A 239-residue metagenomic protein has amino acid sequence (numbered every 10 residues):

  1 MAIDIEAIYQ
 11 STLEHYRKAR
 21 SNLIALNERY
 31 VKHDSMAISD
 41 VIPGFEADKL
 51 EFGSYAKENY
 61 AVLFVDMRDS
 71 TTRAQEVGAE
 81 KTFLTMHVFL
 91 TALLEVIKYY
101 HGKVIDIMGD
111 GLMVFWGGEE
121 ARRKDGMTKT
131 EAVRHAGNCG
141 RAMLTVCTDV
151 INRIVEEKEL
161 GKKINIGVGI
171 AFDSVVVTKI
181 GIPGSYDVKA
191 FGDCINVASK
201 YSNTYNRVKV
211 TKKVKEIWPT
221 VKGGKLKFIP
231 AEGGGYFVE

Functional and structural regions predicted by a protein language model:
M1-F45, Y205-E239: Intrinsically disordered, glycine/charged-rich C-terminal tails and inter-domain linkers that flank nucleotidyl cyclase
I3-K32, Y60-T82, K129-A136: Short, charge-rich amphipathic segments
V31-A37, Y55-A56, E76-V77, L84-H87 (+2 more regions): N-terminal start-of-chain detector that recognizes signal peptides and the immediate post-cleavage beginning
I38-P43, F64-M67, V168-F172: Short hydrophobic/aromatic-rich motifs at helix boundaries and adjacent loops
I42-A47, I151-R153: Short gly/ser/thr-rich secondary-structure transition/capping motifs
D48-A61, S70, A92, Y100-G102 (+5 more regions): Short, flexible coil/linker segments at or flanking structured domains
K49-V133: Catalytic NTP-binding/metal-coordinating core of nucleotidyl cyclase/transferase enzymes
E119-V238: Catalytic beta-strand-to-alpha-helix segment of the class III nucleotidyl cyclase homology domain
